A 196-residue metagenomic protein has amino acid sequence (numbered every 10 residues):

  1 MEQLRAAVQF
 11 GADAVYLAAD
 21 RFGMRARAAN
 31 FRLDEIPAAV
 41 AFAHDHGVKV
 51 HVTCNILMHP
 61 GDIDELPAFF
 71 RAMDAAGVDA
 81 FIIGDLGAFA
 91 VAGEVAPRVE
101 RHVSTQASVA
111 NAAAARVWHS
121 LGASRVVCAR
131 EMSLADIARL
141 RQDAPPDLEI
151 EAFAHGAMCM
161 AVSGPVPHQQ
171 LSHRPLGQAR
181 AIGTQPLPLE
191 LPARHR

Functional and structural regions predicted by a protein language model:
M1-V109, V127-C128, A135-R196: Active-site pocket-lining/capping segments in soluble small-molecule metabolic enzymes
A112-A113: Conserved nucleotide-cofactor-binding alpha/beta core module
G122-A123: As written
